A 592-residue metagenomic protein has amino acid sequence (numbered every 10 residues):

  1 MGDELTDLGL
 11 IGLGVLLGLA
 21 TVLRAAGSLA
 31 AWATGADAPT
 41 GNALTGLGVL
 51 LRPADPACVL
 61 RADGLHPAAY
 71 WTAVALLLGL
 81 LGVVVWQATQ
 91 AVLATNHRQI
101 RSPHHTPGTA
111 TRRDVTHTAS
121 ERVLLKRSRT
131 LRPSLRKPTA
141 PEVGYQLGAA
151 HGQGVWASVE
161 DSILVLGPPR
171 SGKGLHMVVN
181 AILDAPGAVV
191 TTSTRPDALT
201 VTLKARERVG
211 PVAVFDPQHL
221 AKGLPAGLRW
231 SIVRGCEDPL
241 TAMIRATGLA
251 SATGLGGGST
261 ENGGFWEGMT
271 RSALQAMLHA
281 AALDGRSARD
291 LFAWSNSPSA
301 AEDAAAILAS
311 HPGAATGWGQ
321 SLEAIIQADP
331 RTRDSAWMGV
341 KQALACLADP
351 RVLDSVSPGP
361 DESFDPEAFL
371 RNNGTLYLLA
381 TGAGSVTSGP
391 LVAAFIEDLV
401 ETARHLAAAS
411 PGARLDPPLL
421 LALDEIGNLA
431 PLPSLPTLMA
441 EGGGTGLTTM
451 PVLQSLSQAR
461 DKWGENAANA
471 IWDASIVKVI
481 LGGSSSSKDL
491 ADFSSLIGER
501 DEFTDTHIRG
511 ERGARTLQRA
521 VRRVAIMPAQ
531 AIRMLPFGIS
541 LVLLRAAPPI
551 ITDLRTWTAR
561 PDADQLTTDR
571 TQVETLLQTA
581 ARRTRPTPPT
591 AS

Functional and structural regions predicted by a protein language model:
M1-S171, L175-M177, G510-E511, V542 (+1 more regions): Basic- and hydrophobic-enriched, low-structure N-terminal and domain-boundary segments that flank ATP-binding catalytic
G12, A54-D55, T89, A368 (+4 more regions): Short alpha-helix boundary/capping motifs
G18-A31, V159-E160, L164, P168-L447 (+3 more regions): P-loop NTPase motor domains
A88, T95-L135, D238-L249, A293-S297 (+2 more regions): Short alpha-helical interface patches
R122-R129, Y145-V155, G174-L175, A336-G339 (+6 more regions): A broad, low-specificity signal for short, low-complexity segments enriched in glycine/proline and polar/charged
S134-P138, G254-F265, F503-A520: Low-complexity, polar-biased intrinsically disordered regions enriched in Pro/Ser/Thr/Gly
G144-H151, P358-P360, D461-K462: Short gly/ser/thr-rich secondary-structure transition/capping motifs
M439-L541: Conserved ATP-driven motor cores of ASCE-family P-loop NTPases powering translocation/secretion/packaging/pilus
